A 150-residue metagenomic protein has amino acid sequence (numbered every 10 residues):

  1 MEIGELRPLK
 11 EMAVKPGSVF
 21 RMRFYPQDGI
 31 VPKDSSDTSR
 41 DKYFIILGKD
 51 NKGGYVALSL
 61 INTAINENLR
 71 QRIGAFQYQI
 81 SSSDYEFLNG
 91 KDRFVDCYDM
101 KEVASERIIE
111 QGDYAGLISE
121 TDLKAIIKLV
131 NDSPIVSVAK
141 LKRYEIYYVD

Functional and structural regions predicted by a protein language model:
M1-V14: Mixed-charge, Lys/Arg-rich low-complexity intrinsically disordered regions
R23, I61, Y98-M100: Structured loops at beta-to-helix junctions and adjacent beta-edge loops in soluble globular domains
Y25-G29: Short, charged beta-turn/beta-strand-edge "cap" motif at the junction between a beta-strand and an adjacent loop
I30-D41, I46-D84: Compact nucleic-acid interaction/catalytic patches
Q77-D150: C-terminal terminal-subdomain/extension
